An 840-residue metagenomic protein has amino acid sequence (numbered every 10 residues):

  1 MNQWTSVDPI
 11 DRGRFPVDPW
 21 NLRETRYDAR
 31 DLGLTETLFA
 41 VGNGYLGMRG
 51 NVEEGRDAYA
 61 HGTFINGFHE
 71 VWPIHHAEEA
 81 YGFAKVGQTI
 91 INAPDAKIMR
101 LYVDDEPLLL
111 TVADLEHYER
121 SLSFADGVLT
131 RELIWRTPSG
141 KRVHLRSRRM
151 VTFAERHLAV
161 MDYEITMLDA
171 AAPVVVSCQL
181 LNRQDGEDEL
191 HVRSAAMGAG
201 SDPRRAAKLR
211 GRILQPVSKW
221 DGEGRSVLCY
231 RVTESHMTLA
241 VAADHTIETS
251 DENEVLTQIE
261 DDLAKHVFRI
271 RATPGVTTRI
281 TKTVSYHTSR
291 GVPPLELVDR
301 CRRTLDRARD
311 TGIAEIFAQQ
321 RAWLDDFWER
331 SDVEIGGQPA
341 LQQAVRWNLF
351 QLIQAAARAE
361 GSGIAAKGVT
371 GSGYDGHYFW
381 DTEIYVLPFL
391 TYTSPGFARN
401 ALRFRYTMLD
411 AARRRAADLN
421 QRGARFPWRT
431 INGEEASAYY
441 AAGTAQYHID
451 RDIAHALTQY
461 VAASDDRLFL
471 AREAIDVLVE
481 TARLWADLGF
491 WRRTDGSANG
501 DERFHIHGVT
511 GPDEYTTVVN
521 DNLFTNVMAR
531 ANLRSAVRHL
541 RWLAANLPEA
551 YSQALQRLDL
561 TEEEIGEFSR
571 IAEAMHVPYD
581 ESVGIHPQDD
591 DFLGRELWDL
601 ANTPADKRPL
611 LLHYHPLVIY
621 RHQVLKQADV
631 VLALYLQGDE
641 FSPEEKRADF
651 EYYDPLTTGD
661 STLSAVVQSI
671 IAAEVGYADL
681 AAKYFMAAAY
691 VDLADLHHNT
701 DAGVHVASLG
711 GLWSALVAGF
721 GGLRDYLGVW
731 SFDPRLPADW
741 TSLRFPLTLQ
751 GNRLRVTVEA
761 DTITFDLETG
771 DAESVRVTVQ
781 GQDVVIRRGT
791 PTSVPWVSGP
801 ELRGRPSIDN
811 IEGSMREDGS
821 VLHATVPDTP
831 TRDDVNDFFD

Functional and structural regions predicted by a protein language model:
N2-V345: Beta-sandwich/jelly-roll carbohydrate-recognition scaffolds of carbohydrate-active enzymes
G33-N66, E70-V71, Y385, G433 (+5 more regions): C-terminal capping/lid segments that line or modulate ligand- or cofactor-binding pockets
E78-A80, A84-H144, P643-F650, D654 (+2 more regions): Non-catalytic C-terminal accessory modules of carbohydrate-active enzymes
W323-N400, E567-I571, V577-Y579, I585: Structured secondary-structure scaffolds
I335-Q342, A357-G361, Y392-L402, V461-D476 (+4 more regions): Structural helix-adjacent loops and short alpha-helical linkers that scaffold large soluble proteins
A356-T370, G396-A456, V461, R467-R472 (+5 more regions): Helix-terminus loop motifs that line ligand-binding clefts
T370-G376, A424-R472, E480-F568: The feature captures the catalytic groove of carbohydrate-active enzymes
Y378-T407, R534, R541, A554-H705: Active-site core of glycosidic bond-cleaving carbohydrate-active enzymes
